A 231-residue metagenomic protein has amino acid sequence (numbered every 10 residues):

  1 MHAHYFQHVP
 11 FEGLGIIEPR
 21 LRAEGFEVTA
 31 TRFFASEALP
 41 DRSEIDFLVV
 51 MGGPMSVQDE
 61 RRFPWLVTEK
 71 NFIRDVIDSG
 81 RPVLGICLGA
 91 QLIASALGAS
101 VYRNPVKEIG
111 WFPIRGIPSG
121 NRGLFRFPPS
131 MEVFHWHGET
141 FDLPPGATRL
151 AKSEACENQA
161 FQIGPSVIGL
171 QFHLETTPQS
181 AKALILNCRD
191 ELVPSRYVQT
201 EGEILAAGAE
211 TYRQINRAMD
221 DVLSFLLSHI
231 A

Functional and structural regions predicted by a protein language model:
M1-S79, P194-A231: N-terminal beta1-alpha1 cap of cysteine-dependent amidohydrolase-like domains
H4, T29-T31, V49, L84 (+3 more regions): Hydrophobic/aromatic beta-strand patches that form the interior of the parallel beta-sheet core in alpha/beta enzyme
I17, S43, G146, I163 (+1 more regions): Short aromatic-enriched loop/helix-cap "lid" or pocket-rim segments at secondary-structure transitions that line
R20-A23, P64-T68, V101-Y102, K152 (+1 more regions): Glycine-rich, phosphate-binding/catalytic loops in enzymes
E24, M51, S79-G80, S130 (+2 more regions): Structured helix-beta-strand junction loops
V50-N121: Cysteine-nucleophile active-site neighborhood
L97-Q179: Pocket-forming structural segment of enzyme catalytic cores
P165-V167, Q171, E175-I204: C-terminal helical/coil "lid" or tail adjacent to the Rossmann-like core of SAM-dependent
